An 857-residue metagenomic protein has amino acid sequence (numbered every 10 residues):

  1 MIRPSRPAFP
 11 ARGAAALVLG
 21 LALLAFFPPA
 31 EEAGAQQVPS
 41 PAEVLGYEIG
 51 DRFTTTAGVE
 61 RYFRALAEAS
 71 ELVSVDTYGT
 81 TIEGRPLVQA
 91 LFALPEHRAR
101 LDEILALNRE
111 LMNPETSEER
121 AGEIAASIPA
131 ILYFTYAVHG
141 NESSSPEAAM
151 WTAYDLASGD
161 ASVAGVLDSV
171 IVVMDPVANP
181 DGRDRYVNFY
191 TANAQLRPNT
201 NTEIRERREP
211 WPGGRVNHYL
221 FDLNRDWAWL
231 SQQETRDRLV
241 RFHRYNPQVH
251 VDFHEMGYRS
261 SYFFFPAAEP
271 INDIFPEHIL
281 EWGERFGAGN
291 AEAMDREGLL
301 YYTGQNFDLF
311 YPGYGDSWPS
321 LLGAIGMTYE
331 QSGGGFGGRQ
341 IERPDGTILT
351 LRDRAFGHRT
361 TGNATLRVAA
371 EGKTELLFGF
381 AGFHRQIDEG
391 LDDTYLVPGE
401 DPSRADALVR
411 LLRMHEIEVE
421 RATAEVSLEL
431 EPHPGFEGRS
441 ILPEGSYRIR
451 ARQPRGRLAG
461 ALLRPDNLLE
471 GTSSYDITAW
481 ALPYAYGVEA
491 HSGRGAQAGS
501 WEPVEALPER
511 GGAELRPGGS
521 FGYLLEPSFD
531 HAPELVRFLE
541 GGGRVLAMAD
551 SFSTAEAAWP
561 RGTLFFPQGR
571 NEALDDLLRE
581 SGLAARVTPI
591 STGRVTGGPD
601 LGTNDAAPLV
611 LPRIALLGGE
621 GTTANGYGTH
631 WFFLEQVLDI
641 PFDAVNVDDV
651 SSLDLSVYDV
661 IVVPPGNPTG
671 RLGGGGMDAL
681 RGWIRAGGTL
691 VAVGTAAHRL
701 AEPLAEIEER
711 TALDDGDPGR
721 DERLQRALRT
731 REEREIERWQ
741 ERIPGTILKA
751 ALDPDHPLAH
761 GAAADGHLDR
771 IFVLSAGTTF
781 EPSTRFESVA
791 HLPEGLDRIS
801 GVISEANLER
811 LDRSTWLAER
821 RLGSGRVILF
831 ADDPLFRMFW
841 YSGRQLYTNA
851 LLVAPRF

Functional and structural regions predicted by a protein language model:
M1-A11: N-terminal secretory signal peptides that target proteins for export/translocation
A14-P28: Bacterial N-terminal signal peptides
P28-G34: Sec/Tat signal peptide C-region and signal peptidase I cleavage site
Q36-S143, E147-I171, Y219, R225 (+7 more regions): Intrinsic-disorder/low-complexity accessory segments
V170-Y186: Short, conserved secondary-structure transition motifs
D175-N179, Y190, F253-S260, A696: Short, solvent-exposed turn/loop segments enriched in Gly/Ser/Thr/Pro and often Arg
D184-N201: Aromatic- and acidic-residue-enriched segments that line the glycan-binding/catalytic groove of carbohydrate-active
T202-F221: Aromatic- and acidic-residue-enriched carbohydrate-binding clefts of CAZyme catalytic domains
